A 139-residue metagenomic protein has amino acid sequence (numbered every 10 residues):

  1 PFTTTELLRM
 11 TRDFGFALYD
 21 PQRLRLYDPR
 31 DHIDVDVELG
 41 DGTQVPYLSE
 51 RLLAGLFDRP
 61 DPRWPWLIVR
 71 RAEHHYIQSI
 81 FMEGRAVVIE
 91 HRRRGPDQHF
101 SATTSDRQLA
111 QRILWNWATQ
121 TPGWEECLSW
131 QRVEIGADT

Functional and structural regions predicted by a protein language model:
F2-T139: Acidic, proline/glycine-rich low-complexity IDRs
